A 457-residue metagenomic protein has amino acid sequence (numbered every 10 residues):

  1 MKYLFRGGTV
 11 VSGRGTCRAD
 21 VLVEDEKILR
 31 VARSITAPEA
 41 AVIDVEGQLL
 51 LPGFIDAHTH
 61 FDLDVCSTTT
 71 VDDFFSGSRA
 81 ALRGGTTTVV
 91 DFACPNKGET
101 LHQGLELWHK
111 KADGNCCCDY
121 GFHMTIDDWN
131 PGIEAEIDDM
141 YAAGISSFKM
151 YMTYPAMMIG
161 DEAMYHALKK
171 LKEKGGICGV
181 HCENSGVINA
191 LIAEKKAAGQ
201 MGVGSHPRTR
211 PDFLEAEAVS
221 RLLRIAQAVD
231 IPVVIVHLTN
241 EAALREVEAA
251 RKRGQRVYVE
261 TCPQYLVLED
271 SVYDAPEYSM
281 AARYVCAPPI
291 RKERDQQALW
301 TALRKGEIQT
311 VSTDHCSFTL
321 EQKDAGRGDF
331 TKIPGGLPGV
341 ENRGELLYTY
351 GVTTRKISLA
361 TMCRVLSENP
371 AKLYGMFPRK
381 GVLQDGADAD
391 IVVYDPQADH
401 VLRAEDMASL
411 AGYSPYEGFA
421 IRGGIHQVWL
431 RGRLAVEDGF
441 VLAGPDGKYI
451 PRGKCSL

Functional and structural regions predicted by a protein language model:
M1-P52: Histidine-rich, glycine-flanked metal-binding segment
G8, A325-D329, D385-P451: C-terminal cap of metal-dependent C-N hydrolases
G8, E26, G47, H58 (+14 more regions): Divalent metal-coordination and catalytic microenvironments
V45-N115, G132: Metal-associated gating/positioning segment near the N- to mid-region
T86-T88, C118, S146, Q309: Short acidic/polar active-site loop segments enriched in Thr and Asp
H102-C118, H166-V180: Alpha-helix-loop-beta-strand connector modules within alpha/beta enzyme cores
G132-V311: Histidine/acidic residue-rich metal-binding segments in metalloenzymes
G202-D230, R283-Y284, K305, Q309-V311 (+1 more regions): His/Asp/Glu-enriched, well-ordered alpha-helical/loop segment that forms or immediately abuts the divalent-metal
